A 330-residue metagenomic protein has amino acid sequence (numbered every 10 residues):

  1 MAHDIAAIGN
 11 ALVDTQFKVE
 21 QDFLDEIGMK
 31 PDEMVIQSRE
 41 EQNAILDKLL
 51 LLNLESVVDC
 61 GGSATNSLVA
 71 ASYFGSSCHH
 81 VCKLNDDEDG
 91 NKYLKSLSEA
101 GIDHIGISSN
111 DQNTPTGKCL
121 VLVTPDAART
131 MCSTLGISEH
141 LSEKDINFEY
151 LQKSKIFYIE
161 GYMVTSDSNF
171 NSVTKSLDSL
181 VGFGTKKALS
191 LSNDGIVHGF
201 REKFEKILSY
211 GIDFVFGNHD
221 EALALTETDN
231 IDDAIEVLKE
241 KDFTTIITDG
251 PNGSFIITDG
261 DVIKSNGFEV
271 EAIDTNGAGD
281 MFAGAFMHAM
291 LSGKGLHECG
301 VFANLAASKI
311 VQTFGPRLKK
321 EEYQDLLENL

Functional and structural regions predicted by a protein language model:
M1-H79, K92: Glycine-rich phosphate/adenosyl-contacting loop at the front of the ribokinase-like
M1-K18, E26-I36, S179, E202 (+1 more regions): Conserved phosphate-binding/catalytic region of the ribokinase-like
L68-C78, V121-T124, H288-S292: Alpha-helix C-terminal capping segments
A71, N218, G279: Short, conserved phosphate/pyrophosphate- and ester-handling motifs at nucleotide-, phospho-/glycolipid
S96-N113: A glycine-rich helix N-cap at a beta->alpha junction
I105-N110, V121-D167: Conserved phosphate-binding/catalytic loop of the ribokinase/pfkB sugar-kinase fold
I156-E236, N252-S254: Conserved beta-alpha-beta core of the PfkB/ribokinase-like small-molecule kinase fold
